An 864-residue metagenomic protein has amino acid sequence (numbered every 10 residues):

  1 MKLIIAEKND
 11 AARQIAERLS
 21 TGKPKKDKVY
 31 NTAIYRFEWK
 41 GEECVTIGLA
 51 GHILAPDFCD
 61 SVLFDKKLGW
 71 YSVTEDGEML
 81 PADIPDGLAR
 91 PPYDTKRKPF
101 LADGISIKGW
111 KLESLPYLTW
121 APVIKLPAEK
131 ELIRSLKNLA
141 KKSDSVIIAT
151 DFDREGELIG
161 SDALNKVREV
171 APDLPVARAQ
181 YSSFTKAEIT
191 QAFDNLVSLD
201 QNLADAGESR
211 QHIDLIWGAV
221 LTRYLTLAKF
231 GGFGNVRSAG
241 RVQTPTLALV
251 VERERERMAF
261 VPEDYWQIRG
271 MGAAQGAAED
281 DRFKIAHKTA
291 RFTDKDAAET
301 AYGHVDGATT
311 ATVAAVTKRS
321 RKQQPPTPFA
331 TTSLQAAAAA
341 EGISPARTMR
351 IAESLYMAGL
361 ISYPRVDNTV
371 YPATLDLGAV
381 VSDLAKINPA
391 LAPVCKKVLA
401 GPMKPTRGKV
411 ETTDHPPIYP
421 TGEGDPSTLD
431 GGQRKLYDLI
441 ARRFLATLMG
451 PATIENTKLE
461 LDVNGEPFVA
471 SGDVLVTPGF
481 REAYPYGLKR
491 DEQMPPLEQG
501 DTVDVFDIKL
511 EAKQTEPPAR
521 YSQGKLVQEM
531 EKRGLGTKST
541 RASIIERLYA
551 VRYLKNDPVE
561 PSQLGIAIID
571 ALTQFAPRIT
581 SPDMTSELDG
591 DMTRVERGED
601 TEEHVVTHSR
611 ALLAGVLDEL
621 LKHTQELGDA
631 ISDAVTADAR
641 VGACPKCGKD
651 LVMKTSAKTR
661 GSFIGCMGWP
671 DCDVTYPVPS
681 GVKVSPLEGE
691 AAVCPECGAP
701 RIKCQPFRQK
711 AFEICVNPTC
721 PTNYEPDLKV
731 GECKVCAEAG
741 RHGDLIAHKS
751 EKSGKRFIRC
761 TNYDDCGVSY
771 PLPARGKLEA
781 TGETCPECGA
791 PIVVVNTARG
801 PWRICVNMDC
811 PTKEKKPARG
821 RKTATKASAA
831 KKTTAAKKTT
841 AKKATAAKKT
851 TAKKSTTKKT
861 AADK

Functional and structural regions predicted by a protein language model:
M1-W217, F506: Intrinsically disordered, low-complexity regulatory segments
K2-L3, Y35, K166, T222 (+4 more regions): Basic, low-complexity terminal or inter-domain segments flanking catalytic cores
N9-A16, E43, K98, G104 (+20 more regions): Amphipathic alpha-helical transducer elements in NTP-driven molecular machines
W39-I47, G51-K125, G234-E353, M357 (+9 more regions): Long, highly charged, low-complexity internal segments
I124, T150-F152, V170-A177, V197-A204 (+5 more regions): Short, polar/flexible loop-turn hinges at active-site or ligand-entry regions and domain interfaces
K142, F184-G270, R319: C-terminal or mid-to-C-terminal helical accessory/interaction module adjacent to the motor/catalytic core
T150-F152, A336-A338, R365: Short glycine-centered, acidic/aromatic-flanked micro-motifs in structured strand/loop junctions that mark active-site
T185-A187, S362, N368: Short, charge-patterned binding micro-sites
